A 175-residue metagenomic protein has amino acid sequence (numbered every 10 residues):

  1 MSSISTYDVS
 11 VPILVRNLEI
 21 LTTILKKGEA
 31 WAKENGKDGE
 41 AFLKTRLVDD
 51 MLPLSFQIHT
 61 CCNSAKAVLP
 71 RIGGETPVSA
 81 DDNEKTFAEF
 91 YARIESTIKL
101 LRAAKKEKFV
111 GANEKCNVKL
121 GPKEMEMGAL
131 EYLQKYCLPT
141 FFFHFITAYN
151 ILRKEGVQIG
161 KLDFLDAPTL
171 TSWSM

Functional and structural regions predicted by a protein language model:
M1-I4, M175: Eukaryotic N-terminal low-complexity, Ser/Thr- and Lys/Arg-rich leader segments that predominantly function as
I4-K27, E40, R46-P70, A80 (+2 more regions): Aromatic-residue-lined binding/catalytic grooves and analogous aromatic/hydrophobic interfacial grooves in multimeric
L21-N35, A148, L152: Long, well-ordered alpha-helical segments
I24-K27, S64, L100, A104 (+1 more regions): Generic, well-ordered alpha-helical scaffold segments in large soluble proteins
K33-L43, A103-L133, L165-A167: Acidic interhelical loop/turn segments
L43-P77, E124-D163: Short, contiguous alpha-helical
K66-E107: Helix-adjacent hinge/juxtasegments
L165-M175: Short terminal or interdomain "cap/linker" segment that borders an active site or interface and mediates
